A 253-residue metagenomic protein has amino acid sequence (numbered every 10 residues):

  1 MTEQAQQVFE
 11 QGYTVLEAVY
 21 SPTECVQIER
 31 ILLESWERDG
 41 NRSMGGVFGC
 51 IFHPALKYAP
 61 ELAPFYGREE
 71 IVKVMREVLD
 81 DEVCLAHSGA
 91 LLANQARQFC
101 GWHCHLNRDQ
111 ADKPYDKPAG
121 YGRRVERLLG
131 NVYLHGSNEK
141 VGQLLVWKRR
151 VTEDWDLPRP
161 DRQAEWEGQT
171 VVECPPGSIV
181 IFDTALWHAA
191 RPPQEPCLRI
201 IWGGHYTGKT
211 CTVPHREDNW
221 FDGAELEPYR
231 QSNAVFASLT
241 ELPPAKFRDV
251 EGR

Functional and structural regions predicted by a protein language model:
T2-Q11, L16-Y121: Non-heme Fe(II)-dependent double-stranded beta-helix
S21-P22, L91-A93, S137-E139, V151-T152 (+2 more regions): Short, solvent-exposed loop/turn segments at secondary-structure junctions
Y58-P64, E167-Q169, A189-R191: Active-site rim elements
S88-A90, G130-V132, W202-Y206: A structural signal for short, well-ordered beta-strand segments
Q98-E173, V213-E217: Catalytic core of non-heme Fe(II) oxygenases with the double-stranded beta-helix
C174-H188: Conserved metal-binding segment of the jelly-roll/cupin
L186-W187, R191-R253: Non-heme Fe(II)/2-oxoglutarate
